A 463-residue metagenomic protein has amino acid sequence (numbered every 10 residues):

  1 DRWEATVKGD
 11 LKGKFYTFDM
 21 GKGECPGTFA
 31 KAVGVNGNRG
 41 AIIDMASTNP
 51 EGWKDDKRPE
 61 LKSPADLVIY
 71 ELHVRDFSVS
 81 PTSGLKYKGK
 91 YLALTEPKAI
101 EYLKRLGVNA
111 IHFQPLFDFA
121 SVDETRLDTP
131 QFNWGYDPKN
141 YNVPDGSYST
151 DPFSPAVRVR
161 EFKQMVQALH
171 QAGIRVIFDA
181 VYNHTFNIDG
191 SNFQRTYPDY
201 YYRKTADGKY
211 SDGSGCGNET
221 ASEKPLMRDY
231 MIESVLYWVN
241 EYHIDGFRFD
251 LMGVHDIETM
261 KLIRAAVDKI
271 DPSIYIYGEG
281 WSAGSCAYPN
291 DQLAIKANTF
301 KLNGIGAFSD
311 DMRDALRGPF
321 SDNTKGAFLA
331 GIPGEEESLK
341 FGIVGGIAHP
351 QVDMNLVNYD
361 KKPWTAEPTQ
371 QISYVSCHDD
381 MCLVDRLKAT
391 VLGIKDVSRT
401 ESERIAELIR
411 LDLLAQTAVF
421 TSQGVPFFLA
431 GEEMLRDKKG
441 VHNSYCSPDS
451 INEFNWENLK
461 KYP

Functional and structural regions predicted by a protein language model:
R2-E71, D76-G89: The feature marks proteins involved in alpha-glucan
G9, H73-S78, G107, F117 (+11 more regions): Short, flexible loop/turn elements at secondary-structure junctions
D10-L11, L61-V68, K104-R105, K269-I270 (+2 more regions): Extracellular/periplasmic catalytic domains that process cell-envelope and extracellular macromolecules
G40-S47, R264-A265, S273-L435, V441-S447: Conserved alpha/beta catalytic core and glycan-binding cleft of carbohydrate-active enzymes
D55-K62, A99-G107, V166-H170, K362 (+1 more regions): Short amphipathic alpha-helices and their capping/turn segments at secondary-structure boundaries
V68-Y70, I111-F113, V176-F178, F247 (+3 more regions): Hydrophobic faces of well-ordered beta-strands that scaffold small-molecule active sites in alpha/beta enzyme cores
H73-Y242, M252-D271, Y275, C286-A287: Substrate-binding/active-site clefts of carbohydrate-active enzymes
T129-Y141, M434-P463: Extended hydrophobic/aromatic segments used for targeting, binding, or gating
